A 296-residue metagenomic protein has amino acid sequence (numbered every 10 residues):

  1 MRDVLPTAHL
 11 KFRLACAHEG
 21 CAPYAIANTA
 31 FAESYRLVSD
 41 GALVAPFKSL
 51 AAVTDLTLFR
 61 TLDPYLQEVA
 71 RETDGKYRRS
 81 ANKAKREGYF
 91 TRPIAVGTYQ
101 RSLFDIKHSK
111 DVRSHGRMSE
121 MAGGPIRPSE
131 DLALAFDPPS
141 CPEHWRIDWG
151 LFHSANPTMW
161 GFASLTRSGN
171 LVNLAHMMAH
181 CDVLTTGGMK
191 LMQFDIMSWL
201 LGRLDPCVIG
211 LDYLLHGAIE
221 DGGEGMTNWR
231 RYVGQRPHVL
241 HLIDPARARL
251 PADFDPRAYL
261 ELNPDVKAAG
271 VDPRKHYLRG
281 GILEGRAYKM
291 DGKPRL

Functional and structural regions predicted by a protein language model:
M1-L50, L66-R71, T166-Q235: Acyl-donor binding region in acyl/amide transferases
L58-L62: Transmembrane alpha-helical segments and their membrane-interface loop/helix boundaries that make up the transmembrane
V69-T185, L200: A conserved beta-strand-loop-helix scaffold within acyl/acetyltransferase catalytic domains
A81, F104-H108, T227, R231 (+2 more regions): Non-transmembrane alpha-helical segments in soluble domains of secreted/periplasmic/extracellular proteins
R86, G202, Y232, E261-L262 (+1 more regions): Residues at alpha-helix termini
K107-S114, L200, L204, V233-H238 (+1 more regions): A generic secondary-structure signal for well-formed alpha-helical elements
R236-A248: Conserved catalytic-core motifs of GNAT/GCN5-like acyltransferases
A248-L296: Charge-rich, low-complexity intrinsically disordered regions
